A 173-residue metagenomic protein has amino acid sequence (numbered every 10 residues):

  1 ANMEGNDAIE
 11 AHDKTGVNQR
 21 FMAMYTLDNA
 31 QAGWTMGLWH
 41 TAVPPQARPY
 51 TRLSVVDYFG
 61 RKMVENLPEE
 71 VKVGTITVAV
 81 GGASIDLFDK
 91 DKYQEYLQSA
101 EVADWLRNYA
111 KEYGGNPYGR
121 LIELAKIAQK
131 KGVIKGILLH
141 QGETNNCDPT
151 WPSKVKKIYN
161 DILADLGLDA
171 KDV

Functional and structural regions predicted by a protein language model:
A1-V173: Cell-envelope and extracellular/periplasmic
